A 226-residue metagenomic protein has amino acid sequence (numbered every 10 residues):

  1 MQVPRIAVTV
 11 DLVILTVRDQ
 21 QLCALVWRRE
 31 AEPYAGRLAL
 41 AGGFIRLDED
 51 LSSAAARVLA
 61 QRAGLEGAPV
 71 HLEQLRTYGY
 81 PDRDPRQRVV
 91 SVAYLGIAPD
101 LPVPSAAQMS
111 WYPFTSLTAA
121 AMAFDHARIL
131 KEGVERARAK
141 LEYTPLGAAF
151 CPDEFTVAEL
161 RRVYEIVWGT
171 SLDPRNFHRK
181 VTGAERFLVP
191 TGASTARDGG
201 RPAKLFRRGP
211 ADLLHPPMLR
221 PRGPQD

Functional and structural regions predicted by a protein language model:
M1-L38: N-terminal strand-loop-strand
I6-V10, C23, S52-S105, R138-G147 (+1 more regions): Active-site segment of metal-dependent pyrophosphate-handling enzymes, primarily the Nudix hydrolase catalytic core
I14-T16, V26, L95-I97, L205-R207: Short, well-ordered beta-strand micro-motif
E30-P33, R37-L51, A55, A60: Active-site-proximal cofactor/substrate-binding loop regions of enzyme domains
A93-G96, V103-E142, P152-A158, R162-V163 (+2 more regions): NUDIX/MutT-family hydrolases
R162-S171: Short helix-coil junctions and helix-kink-helix linkers
V189-D226: Long, intrinsically disordered, low-complexity Ser/Thr/Pro-rich regulatory/activation regions of nuclear proteins
